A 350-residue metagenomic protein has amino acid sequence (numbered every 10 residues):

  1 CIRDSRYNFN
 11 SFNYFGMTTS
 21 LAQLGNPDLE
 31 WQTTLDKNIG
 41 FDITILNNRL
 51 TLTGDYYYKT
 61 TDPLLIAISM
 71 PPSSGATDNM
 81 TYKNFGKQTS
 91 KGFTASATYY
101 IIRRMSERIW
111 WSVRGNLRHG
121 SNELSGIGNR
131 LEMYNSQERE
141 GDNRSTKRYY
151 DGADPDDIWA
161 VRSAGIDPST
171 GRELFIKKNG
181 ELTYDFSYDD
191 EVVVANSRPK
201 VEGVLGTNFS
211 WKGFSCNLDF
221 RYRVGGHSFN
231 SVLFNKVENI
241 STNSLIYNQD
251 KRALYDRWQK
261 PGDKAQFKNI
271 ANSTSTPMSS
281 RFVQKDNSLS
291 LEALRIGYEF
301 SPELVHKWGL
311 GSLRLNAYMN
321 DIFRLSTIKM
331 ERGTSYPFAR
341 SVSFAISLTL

Functional and structural regions predicted by a protein language model:
R3-L24, E140-N196, L245-F282: Flexible glycine-rich, low-complexity coil/linker segments exposed to the extracellular/periplasmic environment
R3-R148, M278, V283-L350: Extracellular/periplasmic, surface-exposed regions of secreted and cell-surface proteins
K83-P199, S210, R221-G226, V232: Gram-negative outer-membrane beta-barrel transporters
R223-L313, M319: Extracytoplasmic gating/loop element in the C-terminal half of outer-membrane beta-barrel translocons and assembly
